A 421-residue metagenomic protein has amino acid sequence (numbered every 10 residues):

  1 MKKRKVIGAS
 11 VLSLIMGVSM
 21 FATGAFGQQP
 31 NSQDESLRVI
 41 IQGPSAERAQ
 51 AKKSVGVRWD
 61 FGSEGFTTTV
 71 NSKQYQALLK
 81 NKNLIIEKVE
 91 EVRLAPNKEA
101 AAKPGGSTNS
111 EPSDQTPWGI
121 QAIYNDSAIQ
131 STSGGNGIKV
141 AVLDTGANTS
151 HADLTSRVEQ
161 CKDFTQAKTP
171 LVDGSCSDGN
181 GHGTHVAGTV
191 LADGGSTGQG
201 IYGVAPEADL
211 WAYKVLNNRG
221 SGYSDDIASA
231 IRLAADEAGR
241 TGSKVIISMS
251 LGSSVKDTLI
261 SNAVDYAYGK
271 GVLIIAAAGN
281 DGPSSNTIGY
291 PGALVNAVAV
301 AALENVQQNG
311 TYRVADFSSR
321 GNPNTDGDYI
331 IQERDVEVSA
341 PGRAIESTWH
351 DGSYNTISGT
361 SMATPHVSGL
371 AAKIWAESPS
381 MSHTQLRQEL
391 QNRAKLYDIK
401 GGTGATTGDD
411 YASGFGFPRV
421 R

Functional and structural regions predicted by a protein language model:
M1-V11: Bacterial Sec-dependent N-terminal signal peptides
S19-D34: Sec-dependent signal peptide cleavage junction
Q29-S32, I40-Q115: Autoinhibitory propeptides
G56, Y202-A205, R240-S250, T258 (+2 more regions): C-terminal subdomain of the subtilisin-like protease fold in secreted/lumenal serine endopeptidases
N81-K139, A147, A152-D153, K168 (+1 more regions): Protease zymogen maturation seam
A128-Q160, V172-D225, T241-V245, K256 (+4 more regions): Subtilisin-like serine protease catalytic core
D144, G292-A376, S380, F417-R421: Extracellular S/T/G-rich loop segment that most often corresponds to the catalytic His/Ser-adjacent loop
A187-L191, W211-N217, A340-G408: Hydrolase catalytic cores
